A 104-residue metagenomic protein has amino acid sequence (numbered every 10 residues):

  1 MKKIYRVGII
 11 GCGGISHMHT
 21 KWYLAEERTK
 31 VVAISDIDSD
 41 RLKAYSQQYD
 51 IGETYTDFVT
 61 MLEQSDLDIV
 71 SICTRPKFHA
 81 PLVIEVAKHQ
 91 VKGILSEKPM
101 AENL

Functional and structural regions predicted by a protein language model:
M1-Y49: N-terminal Rossmann-like dinucleotide-binding module
Y49-L104: Beta-loop-alpha module in the N-terminal Rossmann-like domain of NAD(P)-dependent dehydrogenases, especially those
